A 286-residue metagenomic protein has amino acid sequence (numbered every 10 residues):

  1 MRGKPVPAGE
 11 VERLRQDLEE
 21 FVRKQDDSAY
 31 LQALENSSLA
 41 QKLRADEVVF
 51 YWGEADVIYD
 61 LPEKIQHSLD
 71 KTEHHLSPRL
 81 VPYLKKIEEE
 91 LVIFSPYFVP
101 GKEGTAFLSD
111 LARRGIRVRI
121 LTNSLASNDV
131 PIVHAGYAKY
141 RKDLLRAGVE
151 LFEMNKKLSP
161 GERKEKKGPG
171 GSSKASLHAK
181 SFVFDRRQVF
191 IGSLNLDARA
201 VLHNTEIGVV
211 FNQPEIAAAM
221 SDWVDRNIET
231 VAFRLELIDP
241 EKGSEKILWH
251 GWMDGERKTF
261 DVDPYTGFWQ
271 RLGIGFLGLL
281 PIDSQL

Functional and structural regions predicted by a protein language model:
M1-L286: Charged, low-complexity intrinsically disordered terminal segments
